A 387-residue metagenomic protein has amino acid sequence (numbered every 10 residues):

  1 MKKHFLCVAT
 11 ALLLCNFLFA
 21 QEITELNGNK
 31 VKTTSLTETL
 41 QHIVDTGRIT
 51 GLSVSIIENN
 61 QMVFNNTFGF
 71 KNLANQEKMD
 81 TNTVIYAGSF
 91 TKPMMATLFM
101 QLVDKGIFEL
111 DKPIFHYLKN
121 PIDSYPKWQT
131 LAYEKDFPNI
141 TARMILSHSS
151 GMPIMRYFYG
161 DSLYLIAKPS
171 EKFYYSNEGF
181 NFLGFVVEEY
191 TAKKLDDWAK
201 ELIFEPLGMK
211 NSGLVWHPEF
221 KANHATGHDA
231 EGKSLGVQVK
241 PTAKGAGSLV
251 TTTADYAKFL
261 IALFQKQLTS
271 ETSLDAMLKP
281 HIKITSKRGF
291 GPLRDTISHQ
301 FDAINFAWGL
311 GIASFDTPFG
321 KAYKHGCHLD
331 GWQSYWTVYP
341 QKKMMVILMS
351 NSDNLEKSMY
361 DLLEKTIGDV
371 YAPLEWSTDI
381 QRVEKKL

Functional and structural regions predicted by a protein language model:
M1-L26: Bacterial Sec-dependent N-terminal signal peptides
Q21-T67, E171, E188, K193 (+3 more regions): Catalytic loop of the DD-peptidase/beta-lactamase superfamily, centered on the K-T-G motif and neighboring
R48, K78-M79, E109, Y133-I140 (+7 more regions): Extracellular/periplasmic catalytic domains that process cell-envelope and extracellular macromolecules
N59-Q61, K71-L73, S150-G151, E219 (+1 more regions): Solvent-exposed coil/turn segments that connect beta secondary-structure elements in extracytoplasmic/periplasmic
M62, S147-M155, E201, E205-M209: Glycine-rich, acidic and aromatic/proline-enriched surface loops and short helix-turn segments that act as binding
F70-G184, T191-K193, D197, A225-K233: Active-site-proximal loop and beta-strand segments within enzyme catalytic domains
P153-Y157, N211-A222: Proline-centered turn/helix-capping motifs that create local helix->coil transitions or kinks
